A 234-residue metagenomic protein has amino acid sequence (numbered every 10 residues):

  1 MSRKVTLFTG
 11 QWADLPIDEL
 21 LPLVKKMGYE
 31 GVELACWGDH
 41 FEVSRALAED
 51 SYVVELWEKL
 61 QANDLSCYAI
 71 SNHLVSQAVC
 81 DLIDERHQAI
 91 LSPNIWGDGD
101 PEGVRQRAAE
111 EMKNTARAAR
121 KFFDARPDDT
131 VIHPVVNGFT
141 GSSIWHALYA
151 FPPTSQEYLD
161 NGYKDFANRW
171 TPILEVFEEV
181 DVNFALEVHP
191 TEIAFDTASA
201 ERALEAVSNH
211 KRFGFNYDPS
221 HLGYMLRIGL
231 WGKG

Functional and structural regions predicted by a protein language model:
M1-P16: Boundary/entry segment of secreted carbohydrate-active catalytic domains
S2-V5, L20-Y29: A short, Lys/Arg-enriched amphipathic alpha-helix followed by its capping loop at the start of a domain
F8-W12, A35-D39, I70-V75, G141-S143 (+2 more regions): Active-site beta-loop-alpha junctions enriched in small/polar residues
D14, L23, S66, V79-Y217 (+1 more regions): Active-site acidic/histidine proton-transfer and metal-coordination neighborhood in alpha/beta enzyme cores
V24, E49, E201-A203, G232-K233: Glycine-rich, phosphate-binding/catalytic loops in enzymes
L34-Q61, T140, W145-A147: Glycine-rich, proline-tolerant flexible connector loops at the mouths of alpha/beta enzymes
Y52-L82: Short hydrophobic interaction/assembly module
A206, M225-G234: A short alpha/beta connector and helix-capping loop motif
